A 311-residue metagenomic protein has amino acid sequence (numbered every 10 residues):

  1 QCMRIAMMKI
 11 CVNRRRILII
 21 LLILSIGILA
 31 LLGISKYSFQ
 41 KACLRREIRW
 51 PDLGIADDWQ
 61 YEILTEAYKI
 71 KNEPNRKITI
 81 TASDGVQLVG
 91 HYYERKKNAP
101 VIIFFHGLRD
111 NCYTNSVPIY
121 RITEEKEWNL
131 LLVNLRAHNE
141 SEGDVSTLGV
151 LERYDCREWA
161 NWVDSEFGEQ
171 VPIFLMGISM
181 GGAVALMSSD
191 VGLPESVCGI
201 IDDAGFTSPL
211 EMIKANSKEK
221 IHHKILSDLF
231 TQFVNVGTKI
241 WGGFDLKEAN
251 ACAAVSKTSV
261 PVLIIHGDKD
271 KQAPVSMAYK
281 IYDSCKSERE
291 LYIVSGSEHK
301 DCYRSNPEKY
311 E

Functional and structural regions predicted by a protein language model:
L24-T81: An N-terminal hydrophobic leader/cap segment in hydrolases
A99-G107: Short beta-strand element of the alpha/beta-hydrolase
L108-I122: The serine-hydrolase catalytic nucleophile loop
T123-E142: Conserved alpha/beta-hydrolase
S146-F167: Alpha/beta-hydrolase active-site loop
M187-F244: Hydrolase active-site cap/lid region
K257-S259, I264-H266, D270: Short beta-strand/loop motif that positions the catalytic acidic residue of the alpha/beta-hydrolase fold
Y282-K300: Catalytic histidine neighborhood in serine/cysteine hydrolases with alpha/beta-hydrolase-type architecture
